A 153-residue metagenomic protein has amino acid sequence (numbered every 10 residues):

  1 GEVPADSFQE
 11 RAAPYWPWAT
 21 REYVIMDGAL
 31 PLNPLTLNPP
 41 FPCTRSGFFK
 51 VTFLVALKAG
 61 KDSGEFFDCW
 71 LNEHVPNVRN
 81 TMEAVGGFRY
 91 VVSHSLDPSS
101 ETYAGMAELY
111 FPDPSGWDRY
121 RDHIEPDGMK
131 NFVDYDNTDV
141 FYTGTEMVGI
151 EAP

Functional and structural regions predicted by a protein language model:
G1-P153: Macromolecular interaction modules
